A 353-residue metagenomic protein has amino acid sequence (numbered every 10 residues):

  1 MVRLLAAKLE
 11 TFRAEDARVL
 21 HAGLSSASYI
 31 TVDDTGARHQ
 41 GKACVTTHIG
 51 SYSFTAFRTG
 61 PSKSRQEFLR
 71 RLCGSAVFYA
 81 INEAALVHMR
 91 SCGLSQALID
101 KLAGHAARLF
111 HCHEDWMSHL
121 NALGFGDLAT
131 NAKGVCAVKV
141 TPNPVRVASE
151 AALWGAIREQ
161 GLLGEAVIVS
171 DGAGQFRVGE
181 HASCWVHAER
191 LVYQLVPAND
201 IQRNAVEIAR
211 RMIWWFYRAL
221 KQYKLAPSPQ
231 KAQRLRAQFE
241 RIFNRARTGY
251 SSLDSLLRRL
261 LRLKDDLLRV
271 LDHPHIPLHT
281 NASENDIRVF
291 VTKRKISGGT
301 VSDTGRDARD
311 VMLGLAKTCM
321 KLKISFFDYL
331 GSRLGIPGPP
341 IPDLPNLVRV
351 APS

Functional and structural regions predicted by a protein language model:
M1-S353: Catalytic center-proximal scaffold of phosphoryl-transfer enzymes
